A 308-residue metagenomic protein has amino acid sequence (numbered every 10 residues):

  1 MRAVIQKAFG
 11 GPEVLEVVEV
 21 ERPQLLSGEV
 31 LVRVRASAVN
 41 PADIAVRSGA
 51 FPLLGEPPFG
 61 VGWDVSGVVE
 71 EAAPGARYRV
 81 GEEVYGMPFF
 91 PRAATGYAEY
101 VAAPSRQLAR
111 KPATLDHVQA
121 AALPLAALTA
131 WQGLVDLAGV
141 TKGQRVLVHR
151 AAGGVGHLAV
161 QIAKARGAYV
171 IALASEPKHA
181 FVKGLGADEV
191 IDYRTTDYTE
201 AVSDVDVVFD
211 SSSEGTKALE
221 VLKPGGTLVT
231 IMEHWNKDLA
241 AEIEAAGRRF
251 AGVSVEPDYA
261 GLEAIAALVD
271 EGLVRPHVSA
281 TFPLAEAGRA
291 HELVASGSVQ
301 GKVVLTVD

Functional and structural regions predicted by a protein language model:
E21-A38, A50-F90: Glycine-rich beta-strand-centered segment in the early N-terminal region that forms part of a ligand/cofactor-binding
A73, A172-F181, S213-T216, W235-K237: Short glycine/proline-centered loop/turn elements that form peptide/ligand docking sites
V80, A120-D192: Mid-domain Rossmann-like dinucleotide-binding core that forms the NAD(H)/NADP(H) cofactor-binding site
E83, R145, Y169, G226-T227 (+1 more regions): Short glycine-centered segments of the SAM/dcSAM-binding site in methyltransferase folds
P91-S105: A structural motif shared across PLP-dependent enzymes of the aminotransferase-like
A93, S212-V274, T306-D308: Glycine-rich phosphate-binding loop and adjacent beta-alpha segment of Rossmann(oid) nucleotide-cofactor-binding
E200-V207: A short acidic, Gly/Pro-enriched loop at the edge of an enzyme's catalytic core that lines a small-molecule cofactor
L262-D308: C-terminal hydrophobic helical "lid"/dimerization subdomain of Rossmann-like NAD(P)H-dependent oxidoreductases
